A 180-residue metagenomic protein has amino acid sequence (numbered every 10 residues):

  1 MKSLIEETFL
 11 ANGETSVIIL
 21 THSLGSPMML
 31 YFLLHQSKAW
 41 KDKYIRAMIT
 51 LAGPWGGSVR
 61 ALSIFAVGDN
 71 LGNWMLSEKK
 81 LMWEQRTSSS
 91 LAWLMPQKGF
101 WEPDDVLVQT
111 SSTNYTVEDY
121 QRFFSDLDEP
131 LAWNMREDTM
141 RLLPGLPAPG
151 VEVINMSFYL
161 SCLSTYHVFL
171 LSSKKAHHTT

Functional and structural regions predicted by a protein language model:
M1-T15: Conserved acidic catalytic loop of the alpha/beta-hydrolase fold
T8-N12, Q36-K41: Alpha-helix termini
G13-V17, V151-E152: Short coil/turn segments at beta-strand junctions that form active-site/ligand-binding loops
S16-T21, I49-L51: Short beta-strand immediately N-terminal to the catalytic nucleophile in serine-hydrolase-like folds
L20-G25, M29: Gly/Ala-rich beta-loop-alpha elbow adjacent to hydrolase catalytic centers
Y31-H35: Active-site signature of alpha/beta-hydrolase-fold catalytic machinery across serine- and Asp/Cys-nucleophile hydrolases
K38-T180: Helical cap/lid subdomain of alpha/beta-hydrolase-fold lipid enzymes that gates access to the catalytic pocket
